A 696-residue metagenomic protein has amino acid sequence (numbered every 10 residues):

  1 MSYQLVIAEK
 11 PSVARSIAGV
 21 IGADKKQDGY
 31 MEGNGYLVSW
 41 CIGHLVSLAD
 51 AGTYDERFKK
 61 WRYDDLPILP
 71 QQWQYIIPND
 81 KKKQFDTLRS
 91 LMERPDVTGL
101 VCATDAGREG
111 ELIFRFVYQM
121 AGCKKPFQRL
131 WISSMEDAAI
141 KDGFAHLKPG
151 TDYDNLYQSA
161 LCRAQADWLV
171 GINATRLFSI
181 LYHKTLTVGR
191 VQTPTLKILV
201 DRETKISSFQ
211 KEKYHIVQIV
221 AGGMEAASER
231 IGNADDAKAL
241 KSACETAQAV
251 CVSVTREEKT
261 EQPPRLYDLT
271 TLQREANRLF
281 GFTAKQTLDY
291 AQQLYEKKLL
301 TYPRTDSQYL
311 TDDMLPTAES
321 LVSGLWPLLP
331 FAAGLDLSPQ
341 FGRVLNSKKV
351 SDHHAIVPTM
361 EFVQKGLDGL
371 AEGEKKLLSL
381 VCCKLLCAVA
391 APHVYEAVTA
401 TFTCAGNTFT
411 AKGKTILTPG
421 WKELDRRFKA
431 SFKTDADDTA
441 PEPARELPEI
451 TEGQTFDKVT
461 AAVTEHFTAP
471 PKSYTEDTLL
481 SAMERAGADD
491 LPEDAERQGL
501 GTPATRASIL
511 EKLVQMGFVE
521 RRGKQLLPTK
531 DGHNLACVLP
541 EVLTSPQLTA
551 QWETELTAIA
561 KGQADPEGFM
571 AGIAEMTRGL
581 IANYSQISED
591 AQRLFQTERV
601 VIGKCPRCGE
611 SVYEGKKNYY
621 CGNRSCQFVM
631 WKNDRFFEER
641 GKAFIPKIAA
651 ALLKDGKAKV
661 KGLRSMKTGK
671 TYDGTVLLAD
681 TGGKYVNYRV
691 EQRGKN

Functional and structural regions predicted by a protein language model:
M1-A164, W168, P470: Intrinsically disordered, low-complexity regulatory segments
S2-L5, A103-A106, H183-T185, R256-R265 (+3 more regions): Conserved short loop/turn motifs at secondary-structure junctions
S2-L5, M92, T151, T175 (+3 more regions): Basic, low-complexity terminal or inter-domain segments flanking catalytic cores
A8-E9, W40-I42, T104, V170 (+6 more regions): Flexible glycine-/small-residue-rich
P11-A18, G35-V38, I42, P78-R89 (+18 more regions): Amphipathic alpha-helical transducer elements in NTP-driven molecular machines
W73, P95, D137-A221, R256-T260: C-terminal or mid-to-C-terminal helical accessory/interaction module adjacent to the motor/catalytic core
A234-Y267, Q273: Metal- or metallocofactor-binding catalytic centers and their adjacent structured scaffolds across diverse enzyme
